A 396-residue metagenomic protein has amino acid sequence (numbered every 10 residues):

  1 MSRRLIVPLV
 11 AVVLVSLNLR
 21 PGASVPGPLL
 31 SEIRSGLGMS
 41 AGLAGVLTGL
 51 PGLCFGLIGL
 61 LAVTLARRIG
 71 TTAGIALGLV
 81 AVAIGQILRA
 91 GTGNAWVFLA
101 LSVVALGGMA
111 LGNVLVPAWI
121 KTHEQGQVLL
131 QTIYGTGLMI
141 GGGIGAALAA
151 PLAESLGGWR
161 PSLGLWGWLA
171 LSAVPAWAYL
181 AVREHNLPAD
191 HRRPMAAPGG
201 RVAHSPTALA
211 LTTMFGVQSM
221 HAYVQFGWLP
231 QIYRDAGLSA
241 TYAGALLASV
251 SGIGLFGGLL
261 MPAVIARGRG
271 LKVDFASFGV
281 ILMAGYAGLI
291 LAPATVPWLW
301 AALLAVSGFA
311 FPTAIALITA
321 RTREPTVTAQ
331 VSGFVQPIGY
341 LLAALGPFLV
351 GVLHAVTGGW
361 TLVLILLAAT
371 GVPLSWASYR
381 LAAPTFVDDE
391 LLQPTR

Functional and structural regions predicted by a protein language model:
P26-G27, S205-G258: Extracytoplasmic gate region of multi-pass secondary transporters
G36-G38, G70, L88-W96, Q125 (+2 more regions): Helix-breaking motifs and short loop linkers at transmembrane-helix boundaries and internal kinks in secondary membrane
L57-W96: Conserved MFS/SLC helix-loop-helix module at the cytosolic interface between two early adjacent transmembrane helices
A95, G126-Q127, T132-H185: Helix-loop-helix hairpin linking two adjacent transmembrane segments in secondary transporters
L101-L138: Cytoplasmic helix-loop-helix junction between adjacent transmembrane helices in 12-TM secondary transporters
L111-E124, F309-R323: Intracellular juxtamembrane helix-capping segments at the cytosolic ends of symmetry-related transmembrane helices
R269-A314: C-terminal transmembrane helical hairpin of 12-TM major facilitator-type secondary transporters
T322-A368: A late C-terminal transmembrane helix in Major Facilitator Superfamily
